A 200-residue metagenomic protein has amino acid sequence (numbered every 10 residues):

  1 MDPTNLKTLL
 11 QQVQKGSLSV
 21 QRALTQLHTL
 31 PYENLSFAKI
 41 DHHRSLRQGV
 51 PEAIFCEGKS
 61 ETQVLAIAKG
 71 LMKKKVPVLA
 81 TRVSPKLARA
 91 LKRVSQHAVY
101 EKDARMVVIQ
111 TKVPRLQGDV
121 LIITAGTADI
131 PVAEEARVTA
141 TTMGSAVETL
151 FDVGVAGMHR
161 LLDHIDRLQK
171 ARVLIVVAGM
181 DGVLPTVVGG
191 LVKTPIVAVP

Functional and structural regions predicted by a protein language model:
M1-S84, R89, R93-V94: Long amphipathic alpha-helical segments
K15, S145, R160, L191-T194: Long, contiguous binding/interaction regions
T62-V64, D129-E134, M158-H159, A178-V188: Short glycine/serine/threonine-rich phosphate/pyrophosphate-binding segments that cradle anionic phosphate groups
K69-K73, R93-H97, R137-T141, I165-D166 (+1 more regions): Short, solvent-exposed amphipathic alpha-helical segments in soluble enzyme and RNA/protein-processing domains
M72-K112, Q117-A125: Hydrophobic alpha-helical segments and helix pairs
Q117-H159: Glycine-rich phosphate/diphosphate-binding loop of Rossmann-like nucleotide-binding domains
D163-P200: Glycine-rich phosphate-binding loop
